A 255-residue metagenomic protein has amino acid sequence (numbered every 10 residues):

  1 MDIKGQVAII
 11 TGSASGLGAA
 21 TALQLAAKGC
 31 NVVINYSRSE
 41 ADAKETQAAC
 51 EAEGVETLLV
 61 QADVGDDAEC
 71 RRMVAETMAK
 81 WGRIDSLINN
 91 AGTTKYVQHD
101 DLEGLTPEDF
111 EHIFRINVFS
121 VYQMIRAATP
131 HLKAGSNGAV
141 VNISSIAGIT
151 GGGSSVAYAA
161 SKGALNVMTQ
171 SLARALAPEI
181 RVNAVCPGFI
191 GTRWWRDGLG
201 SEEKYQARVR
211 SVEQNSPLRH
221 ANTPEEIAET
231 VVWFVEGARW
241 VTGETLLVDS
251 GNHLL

Functional and structural regions predicted by a protein language model:
D2, H220-V248, H253: C-terminal substrate-recognition "lid" of short-chain dehydrogenase/reductases
V7, A14-S15: Conserved glycine-rich cofactor-binding loop
Q98-L102, T106-E111, V212: Substrate-binding pocket helix/loop in short-chain dehydrogenase/reductase
I125, S161, T169: Active-site helix of classical SDR
P130, A173-P178: Alpha-helical segment proximal to the catalytic Tyr-Lys
S145: Residue(s) in the substrate-gating loop at a strand-loop-helix junction that position the organic substrate next
A177, R181, V241-G243: Short, small/polar-rich loop/turn modules that mediate ligand/substrate recognition or access, typified
